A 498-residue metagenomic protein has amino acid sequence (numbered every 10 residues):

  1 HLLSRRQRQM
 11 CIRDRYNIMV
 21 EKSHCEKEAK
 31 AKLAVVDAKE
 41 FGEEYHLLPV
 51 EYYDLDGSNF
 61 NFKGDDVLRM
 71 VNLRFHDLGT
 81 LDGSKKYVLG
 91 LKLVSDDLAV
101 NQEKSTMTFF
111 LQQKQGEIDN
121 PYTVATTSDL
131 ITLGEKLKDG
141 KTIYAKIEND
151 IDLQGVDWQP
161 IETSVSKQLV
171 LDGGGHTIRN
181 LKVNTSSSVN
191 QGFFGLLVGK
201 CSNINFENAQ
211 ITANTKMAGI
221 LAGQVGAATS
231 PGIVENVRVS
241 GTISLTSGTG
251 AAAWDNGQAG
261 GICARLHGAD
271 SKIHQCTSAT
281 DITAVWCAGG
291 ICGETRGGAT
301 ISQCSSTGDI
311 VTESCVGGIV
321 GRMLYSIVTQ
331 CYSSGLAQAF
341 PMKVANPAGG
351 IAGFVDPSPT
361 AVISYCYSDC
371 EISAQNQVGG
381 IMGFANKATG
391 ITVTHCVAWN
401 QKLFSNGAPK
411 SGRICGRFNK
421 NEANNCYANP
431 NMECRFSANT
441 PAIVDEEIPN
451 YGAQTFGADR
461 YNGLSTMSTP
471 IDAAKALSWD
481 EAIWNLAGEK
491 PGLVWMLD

Functional and structural regions predicted by a protein language model:
H1-R8, I12-D14: Single conserved hydrophobic/aromatic residue that forms the stacking wall/gate of nucleotide- or nucleobase-binding
Y16-K39, G90-L91: Short, well-ordered beta-strand segments
K32, A38-F60, L171: Short beta-strand and strand-turn-strand segments in soluble, beta-rich domains
F60-L68: Short proline/glycine- and polar residue-rich coil/turn motifs
G79-V88: Short glycine/proline/serine/threonine-rich loop/turn segments at secondary-structure transition edges
D97-T108: Beta-sandwich strand segments
T108-Q115: Interdomain boundary/hinge segments at the C-termini of tandem beta-sandwich modules
G116-D498: Predominantly extracellular beta-rich ligand-binding scaffolds that present long acidic/polar faces for carbohydrate
